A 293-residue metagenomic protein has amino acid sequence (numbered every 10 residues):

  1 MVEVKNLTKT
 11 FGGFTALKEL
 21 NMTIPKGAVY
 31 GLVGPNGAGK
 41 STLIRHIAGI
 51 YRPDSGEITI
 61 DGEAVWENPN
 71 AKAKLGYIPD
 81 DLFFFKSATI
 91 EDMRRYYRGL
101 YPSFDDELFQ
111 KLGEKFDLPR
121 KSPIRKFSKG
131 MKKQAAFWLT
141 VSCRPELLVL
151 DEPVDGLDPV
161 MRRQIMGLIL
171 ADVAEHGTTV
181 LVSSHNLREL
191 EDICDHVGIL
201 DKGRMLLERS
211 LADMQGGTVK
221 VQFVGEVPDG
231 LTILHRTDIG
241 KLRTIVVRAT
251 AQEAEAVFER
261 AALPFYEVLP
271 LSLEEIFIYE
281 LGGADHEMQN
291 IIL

Functional and structural regions predicted by a protein language model:
V2-V4, K9-R188, D192-D195, I199-D201: ABC transporter nucleotide-binding domains
E19, T218, I233-L234, L263-F265: A broad structural signal for short, well-ordered beta-strand segments within beta-sheet-rich domains
N68, G230, I276, E280: Residues that scaffold the ATP/ADP-binding catalytic core of kinase and kinase-like folds
P69, Q215-T218, F258, L281: Short, flexible helix/strand-to-coil boundary loops that buttress conserved ligand/catalytic motifs in alpha/beta
T89, S210, L269-S272: Short loop/turn segments at beta->alpha junctions
Q164-A251: ABC transporter nucleotide-binding domain
V246-L293: C-terminal coupling/interaction segments
